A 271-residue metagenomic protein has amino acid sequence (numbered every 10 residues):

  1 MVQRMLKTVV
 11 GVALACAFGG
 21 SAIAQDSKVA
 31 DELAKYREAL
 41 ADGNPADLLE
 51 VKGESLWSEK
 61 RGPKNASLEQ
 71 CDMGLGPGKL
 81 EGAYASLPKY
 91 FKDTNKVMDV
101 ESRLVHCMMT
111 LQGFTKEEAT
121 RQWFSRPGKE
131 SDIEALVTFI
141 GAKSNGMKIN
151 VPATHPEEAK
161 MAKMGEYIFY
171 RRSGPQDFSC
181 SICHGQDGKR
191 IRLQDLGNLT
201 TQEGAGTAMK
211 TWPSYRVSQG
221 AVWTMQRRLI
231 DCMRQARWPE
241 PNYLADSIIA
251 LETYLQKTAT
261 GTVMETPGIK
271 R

Functional and structural regions predicted by a protein language model:
M1-V10: Bacterial N-terminal signal peptides that target proteins for export
V9-G19: Bacterial N-terminal signal peptides
G20-A24: Sec/Tat signal peptide C-region and signal peptidase I cleavage site
Q25-L48, S58-M73, P77-A135, N145-G146 (+1 more regions): Electron-transfer interface patches adjacent to heme c in soluble/periplasmic c-type cytochromes and di-/multiheme
L48-L49, K160: An amphipathic alpha-helix/helix-turn recognition signal
L136-K143, P152-A153: Hydrophobic, well-structured mid-protein blocks that either form specific transmembrane helices
M147-M164: Solvent-exposed, charged amphipathic helical/linker segments at domain boundaries
